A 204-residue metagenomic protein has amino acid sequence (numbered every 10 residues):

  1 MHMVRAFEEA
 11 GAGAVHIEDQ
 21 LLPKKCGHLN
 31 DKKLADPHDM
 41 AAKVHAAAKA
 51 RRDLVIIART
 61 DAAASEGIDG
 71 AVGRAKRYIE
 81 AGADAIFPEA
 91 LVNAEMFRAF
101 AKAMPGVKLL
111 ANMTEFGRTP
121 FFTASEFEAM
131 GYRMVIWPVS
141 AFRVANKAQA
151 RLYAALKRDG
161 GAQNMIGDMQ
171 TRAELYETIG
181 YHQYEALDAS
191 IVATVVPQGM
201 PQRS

Functional and structural regions predicted by a protein language model:
M1-W137, R143-K147, R151-A154, Y181-Y184 (+1 more regions): Alpha/beta enzyme core
G161-G167: Flexible, glycine/charged-enriched surface loops at secondary-structure junctions
